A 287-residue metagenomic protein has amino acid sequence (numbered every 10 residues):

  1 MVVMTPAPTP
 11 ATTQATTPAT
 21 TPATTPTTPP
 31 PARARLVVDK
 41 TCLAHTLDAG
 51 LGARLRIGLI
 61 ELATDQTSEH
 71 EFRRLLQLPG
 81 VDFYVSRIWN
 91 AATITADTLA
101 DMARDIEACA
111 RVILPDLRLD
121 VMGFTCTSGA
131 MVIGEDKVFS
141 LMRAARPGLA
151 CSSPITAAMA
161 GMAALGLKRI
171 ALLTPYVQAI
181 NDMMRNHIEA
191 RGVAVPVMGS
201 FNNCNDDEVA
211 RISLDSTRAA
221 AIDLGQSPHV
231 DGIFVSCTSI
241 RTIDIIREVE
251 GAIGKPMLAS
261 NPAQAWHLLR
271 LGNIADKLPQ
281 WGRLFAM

Functional and structural regions predicted by a protein language model:
M1-P29: Threonine-centered tandem repeat motifs in low-complexity domains
V2-P6, T27-L47, R104-I106, E135-D136 (+1 more regions): Short N-terminal or domain-adjacent regulatory/targeting segments
T28-A108, A179-N181, R185-S213: N-terminal glycine-rich anion-binding loop in soluble enzyme alpha/beta folds
M102-R146, A150-T156, S236-I243, R247: N-terminal glycine-rich phosphate/adenylate-binding segment common to multiple enzyme folds
V138-A145, L149-D206, F285-A286: Conserved beta-alpha
R218-I253, Q264-A265: Hydrophobic alpha-helical
A259-M287: C-terminal functional extensions of proteins
